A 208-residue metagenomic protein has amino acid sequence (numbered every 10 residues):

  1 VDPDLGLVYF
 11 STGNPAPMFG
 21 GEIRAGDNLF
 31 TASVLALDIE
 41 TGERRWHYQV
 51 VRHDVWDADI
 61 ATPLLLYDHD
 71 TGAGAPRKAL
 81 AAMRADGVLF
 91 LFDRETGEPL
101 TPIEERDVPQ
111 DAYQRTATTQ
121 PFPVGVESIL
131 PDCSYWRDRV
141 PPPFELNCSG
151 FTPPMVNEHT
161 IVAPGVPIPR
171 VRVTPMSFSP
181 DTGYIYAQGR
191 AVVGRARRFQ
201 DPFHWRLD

Functional and structural regions predicted by a protein language model:
V1-D208: Beta-sheet-rich non-transmembrane sensory/scaffold domains
